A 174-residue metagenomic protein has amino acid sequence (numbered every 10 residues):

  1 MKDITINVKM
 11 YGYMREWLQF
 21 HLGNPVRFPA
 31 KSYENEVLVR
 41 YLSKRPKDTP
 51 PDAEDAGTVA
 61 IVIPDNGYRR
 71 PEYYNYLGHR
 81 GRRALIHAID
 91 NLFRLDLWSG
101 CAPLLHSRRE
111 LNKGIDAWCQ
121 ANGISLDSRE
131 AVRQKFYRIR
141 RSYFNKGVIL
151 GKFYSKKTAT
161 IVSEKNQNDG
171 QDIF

Functional and structural regions predicted by a protein language model:
M1-G78: Long, low-complexity interaction regions most often at the N-terminus
I86-H106: Positively charged, polyanion-binding regions of nucleic-acid-associated proteins
A102-N122, Y143: Short, charged amphipathic recognition helices of the HTH superfamily and cognate SANT/SANTA-like modules
A117-R133: Short, basic interhelical loop/turn and adjoining N-cap of the next helix at nucleic-acid- or acidic-partner-contacting
K135-L150: Short, basic alpha-helical nucleic acid-contact segments in DNA-binding proteins and DNA transaction factors
I149-F174: Intrinsically disordered, low-complexity basic tails/linkers immediately adjacent to helix-turn-helix/homeobox/MYB/SANT
